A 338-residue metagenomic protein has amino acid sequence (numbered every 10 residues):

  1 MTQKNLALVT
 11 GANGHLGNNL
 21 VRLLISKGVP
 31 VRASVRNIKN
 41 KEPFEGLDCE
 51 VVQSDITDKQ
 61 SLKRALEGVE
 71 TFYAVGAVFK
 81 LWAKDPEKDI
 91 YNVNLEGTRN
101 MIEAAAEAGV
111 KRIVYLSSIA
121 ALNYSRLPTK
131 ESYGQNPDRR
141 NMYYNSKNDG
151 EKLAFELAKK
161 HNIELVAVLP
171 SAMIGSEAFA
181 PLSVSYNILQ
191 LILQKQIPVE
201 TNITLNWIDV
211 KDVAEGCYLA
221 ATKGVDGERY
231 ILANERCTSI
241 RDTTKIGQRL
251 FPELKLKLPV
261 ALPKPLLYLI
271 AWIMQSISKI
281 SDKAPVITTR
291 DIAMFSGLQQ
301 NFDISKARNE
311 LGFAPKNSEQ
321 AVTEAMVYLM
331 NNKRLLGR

Functional and structural regions predicted by a protein language model:
A7-V29: N-terminal Rossmann NAD(P)H-binding glycine-rich loop of SDR-like oxidoreductase domains
I38-E96: NAD(P)H-binding glycine-rich loop region in Rossmannoid oxidoreductase-like domains and their noncatalytic homologs
A74, V78, E87, N92-Y143: Conserved Rossmann-fold NAD(P)-dependent oxidoreductase catalytic core, especially the SDR/UDP-sugar
L81-W82, S118-L127, M173-E177, L182: Conserved catalytic-site region of short-chain dehydrogenase/reductase
A83, N136-P137, N187-I208, D212: A conserved pocket-lining segment of Rossmann-fold NAD(P)-dependent short-chain dehydrogenase/reductase
S117, K152-S176: Conserved beta-loop-beta element that borders a ligand/cofactor-binding pocket
K160-E164, G175-N187, A220-Y230, E253-L254: Glycine/proline-rich active-site loop of Rossmann-fold NAD(P)-dependent oxidoreductases
G216-V286, I304, N309, S318-R338: Mid/C-terminal beta-alpha module of Rossmann-like enzyme folds, strongest in SDR-family dehydrogenases/epimerases
